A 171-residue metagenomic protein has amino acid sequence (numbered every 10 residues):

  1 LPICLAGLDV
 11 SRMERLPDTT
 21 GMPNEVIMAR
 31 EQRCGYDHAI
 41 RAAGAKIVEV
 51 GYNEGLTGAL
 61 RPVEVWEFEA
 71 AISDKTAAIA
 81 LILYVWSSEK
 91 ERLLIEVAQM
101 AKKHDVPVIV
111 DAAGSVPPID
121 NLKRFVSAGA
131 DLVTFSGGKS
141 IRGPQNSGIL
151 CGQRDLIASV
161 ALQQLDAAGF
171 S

Functional and structural regions predicted by a protein language model:
L1-S171: Conserved PLP-enzyme active-site core in the AAT-like
